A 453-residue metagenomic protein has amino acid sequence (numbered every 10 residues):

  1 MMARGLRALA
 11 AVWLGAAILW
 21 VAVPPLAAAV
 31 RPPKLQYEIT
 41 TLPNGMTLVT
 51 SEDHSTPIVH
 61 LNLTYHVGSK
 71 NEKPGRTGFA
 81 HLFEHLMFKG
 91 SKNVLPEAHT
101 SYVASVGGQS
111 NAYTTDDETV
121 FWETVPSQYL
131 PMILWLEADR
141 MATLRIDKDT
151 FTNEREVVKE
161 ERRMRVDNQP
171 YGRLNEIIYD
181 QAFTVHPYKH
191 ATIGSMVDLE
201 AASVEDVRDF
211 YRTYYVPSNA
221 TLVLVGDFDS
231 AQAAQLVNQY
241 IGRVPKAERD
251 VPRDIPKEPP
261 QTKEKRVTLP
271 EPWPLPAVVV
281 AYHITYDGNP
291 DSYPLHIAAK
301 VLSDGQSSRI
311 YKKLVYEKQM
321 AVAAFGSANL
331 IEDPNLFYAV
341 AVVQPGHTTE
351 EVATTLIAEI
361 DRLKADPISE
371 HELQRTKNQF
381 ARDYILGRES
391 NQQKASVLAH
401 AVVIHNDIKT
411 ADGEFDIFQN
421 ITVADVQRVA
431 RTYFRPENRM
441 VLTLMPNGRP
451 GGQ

Functional and structural regions predicted by a protein language model:
M1-L6: N-terminal secretory signal peptides that target proteins for export/translocation
L9-P25: Bacterial N-terminal signal peptides
W20-T50, D229-P270, A281, G413-Q453: Proteolytic maturation boundary segments
A29-T40, W135, Y179-A220, S230 (+4 more regions): Histidine-acidic residue clusters that define the catalytic metal-binding segment of zinc metallopeptidase domains
V49-S51, T56-P74, G78-L82, P96-M141 (+6 more regions): M16 family metallopeptidases and their MPP-like homologs
F79-M87, A298: Active-site His/Glu-centered metal-binding helix of metallohydrolases
R155, R208-Y240, N438-R439: Non-catalytic, conformational "gating/processing" segments within enzyme and secreted inhibitor domains
R163, D180, R249-S307, I417: His/Glu-based metal-binding/catalytic segments typifying zinc-dependent metallopeptidases
